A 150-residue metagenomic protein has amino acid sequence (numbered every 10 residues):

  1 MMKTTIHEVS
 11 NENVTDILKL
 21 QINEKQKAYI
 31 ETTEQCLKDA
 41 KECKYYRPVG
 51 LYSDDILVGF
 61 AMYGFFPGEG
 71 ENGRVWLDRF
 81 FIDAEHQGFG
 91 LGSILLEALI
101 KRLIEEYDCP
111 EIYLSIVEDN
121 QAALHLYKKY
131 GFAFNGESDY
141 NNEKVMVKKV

Functional and structural regions predicted by a protein language model:
K3-T4, E8-R79, D83-E85, L96-A98 (+3 more regions): Acetyl-CoA-dependent GNAT
W76, F81, Y113-S115, V145: Conserved beta-strand segments that form the floor/walls of ligand-binding pockets within enzyme and binding domains
D83-E97, E118-H125, K129: Conserved glycine-rich acetyl-CoA-binding loop
E105-S115: Conserved GNAT acetyl-CoA-binding A-motif
Y113-L124, Y140-E143: Conserved beta-strand-loop-alpha-helix junction that forms the acyl-donor binding cleft
K128-S138: Conserved acetyl-CoA-binding loop of GNAT-fold acetyltransferases
K144-V150: Terminal substrate-recognition subdomain of acyl/acetyltransferases
